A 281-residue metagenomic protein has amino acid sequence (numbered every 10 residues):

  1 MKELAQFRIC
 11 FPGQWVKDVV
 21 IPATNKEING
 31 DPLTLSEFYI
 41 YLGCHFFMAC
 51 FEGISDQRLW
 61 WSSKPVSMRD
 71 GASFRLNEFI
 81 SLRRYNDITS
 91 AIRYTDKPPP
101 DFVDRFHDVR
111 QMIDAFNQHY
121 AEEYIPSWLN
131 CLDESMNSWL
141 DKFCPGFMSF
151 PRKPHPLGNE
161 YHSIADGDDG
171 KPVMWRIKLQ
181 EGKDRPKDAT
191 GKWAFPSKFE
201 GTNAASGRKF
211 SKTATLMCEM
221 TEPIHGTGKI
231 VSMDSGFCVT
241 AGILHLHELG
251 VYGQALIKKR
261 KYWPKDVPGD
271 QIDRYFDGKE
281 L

Functional and structural regions predicted by a protein language model:
M1-Y252, L256-K261: N-terminal initiation segments
W263-L281: An anionic, glycine-rich sequence signature occurring as long contiguous blocks
